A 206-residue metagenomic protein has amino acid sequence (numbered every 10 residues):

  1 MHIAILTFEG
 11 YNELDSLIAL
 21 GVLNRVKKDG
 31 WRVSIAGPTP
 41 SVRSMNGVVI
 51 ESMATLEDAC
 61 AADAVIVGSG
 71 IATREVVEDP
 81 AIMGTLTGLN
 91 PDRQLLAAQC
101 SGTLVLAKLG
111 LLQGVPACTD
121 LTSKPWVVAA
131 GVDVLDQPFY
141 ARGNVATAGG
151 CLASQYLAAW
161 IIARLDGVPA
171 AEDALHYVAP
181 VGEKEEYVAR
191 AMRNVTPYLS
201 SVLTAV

Functional and structural regions predicted by a protein language model:
M1-L96, L104-K108, P125-W126, A130 (+2 more regions): Extended, subdomain-level signal for the structured scaffold at the beginning of enzyme domains
I66, C118, Y140: Conserved beta-strand segments that form the floor/walls of ligand-binding pockets within enzyme and binding domains
D79, P116, D120, T147-C151: Short capping loops/turns at secondary-structure boundaries
R93, G114, R142: Phosphate-coordination loops involved in phosphoryl transfer and adenosine-cofactor binding
L96-A97, C118, L135, A146: Structural detector of well-ordered beta-strand residues that form the stable sheet scaffold of enzyme domains
Q113-L121, V134-Q137: Short hydrophobic/aromatic-enriched beta-strand-loop microsegments
Q137-T147, C151: Amphipathic alpha-helical segments enriched in hydrophobic/aromatic residues interleaved with Lys/Arg
